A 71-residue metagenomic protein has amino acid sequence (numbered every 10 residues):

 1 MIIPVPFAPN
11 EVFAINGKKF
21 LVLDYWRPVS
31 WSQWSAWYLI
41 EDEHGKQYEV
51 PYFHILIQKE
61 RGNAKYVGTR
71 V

Functional and structural regions predicted by a protein language model:
M1-P9: Mixed-charge, Lys/Arg-rich low-complexity intrinsically disordered regions
I2, F20, W26, K59 (+2 more regions): Short glycine-aromatic motifs
P4-V5, G17, I57, V71: Serine/threonine-rich, low-complexity intrinsically disordered segments
A14-F53: Basic/aromatic-rich interaction segments and small domains that mediate binding to polyanionic partners
G45-V71: Intrinsically disordered, low-complexity, charged/polar segments
